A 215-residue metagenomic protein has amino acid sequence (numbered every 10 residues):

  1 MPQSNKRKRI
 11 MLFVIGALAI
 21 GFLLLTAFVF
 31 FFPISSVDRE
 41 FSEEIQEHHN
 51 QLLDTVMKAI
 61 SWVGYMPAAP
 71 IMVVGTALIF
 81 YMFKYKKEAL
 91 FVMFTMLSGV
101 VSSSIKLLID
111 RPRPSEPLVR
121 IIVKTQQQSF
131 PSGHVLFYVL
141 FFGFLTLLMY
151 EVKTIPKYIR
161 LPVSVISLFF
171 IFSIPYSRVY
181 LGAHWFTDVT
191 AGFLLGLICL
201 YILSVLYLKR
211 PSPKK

Functional and structural regions predicted by a protein language model:
M1-A68, R111-T125: N-terminal transmembrane-helix/juxtamembrane module of multi-pass inner/ER membrane proteins
M11-I15, K86-F94, I159-I166, A191: Alpha-helical transmembrane segments of integral membrane proteins
G21-L24, L97-S103, L168-R178: Aromatic-anchored segments of alpha-helical transmembrane domains
V63-F83, V139-L145, M149: Hydrophobic alpha-helical transmembrane segments
V73-V101: Interfacial segments of alpha-helical transmembrane regions
M82, L108-I109, Y207-R210: Helix-loop junctions at the membrane-solvent interface of multi-pass transporters, primarily the C-terminal
G99-R113: Transmembrane alpha-helix/helix-exit interface in multi-pass inner-membrane proteins
L118-K215: Membrane-embedded catalytic cores of phosphoryl/pyrophosphoryl-handling enzymes
